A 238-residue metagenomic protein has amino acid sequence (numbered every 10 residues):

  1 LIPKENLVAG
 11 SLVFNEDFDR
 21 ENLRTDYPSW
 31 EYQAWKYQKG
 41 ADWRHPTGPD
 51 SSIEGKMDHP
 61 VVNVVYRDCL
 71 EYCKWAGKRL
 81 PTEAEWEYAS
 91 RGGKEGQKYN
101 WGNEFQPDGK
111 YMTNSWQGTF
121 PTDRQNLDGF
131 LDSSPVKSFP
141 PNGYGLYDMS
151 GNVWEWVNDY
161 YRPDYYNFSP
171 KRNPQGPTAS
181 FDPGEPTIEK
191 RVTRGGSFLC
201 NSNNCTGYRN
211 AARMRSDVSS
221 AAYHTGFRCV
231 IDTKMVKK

Functional and structural regions predicted by a protein language model:
I2-N210, M214, V218, Y223 (+1 more regions): Functional-site microenvironments in short loops/helix caps that host divalent-cation chemistry
Y223-V236: Short, structured beta-strand segments at or near domain termini in extracellular proteins/domains
